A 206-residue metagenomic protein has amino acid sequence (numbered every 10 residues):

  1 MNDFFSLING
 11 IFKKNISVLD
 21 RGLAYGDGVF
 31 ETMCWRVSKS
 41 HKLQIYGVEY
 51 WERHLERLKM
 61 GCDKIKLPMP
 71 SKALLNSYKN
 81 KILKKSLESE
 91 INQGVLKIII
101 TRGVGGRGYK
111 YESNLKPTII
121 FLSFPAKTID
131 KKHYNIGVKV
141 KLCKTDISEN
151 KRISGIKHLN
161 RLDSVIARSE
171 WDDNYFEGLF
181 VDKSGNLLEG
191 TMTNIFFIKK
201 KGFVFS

Functional and structural regions predicted by a protein language model:
M1-A73, S77-K84, G106-S206: Helix-start/capping segments and mature chain N-termini
I82-I100, R107: Ordered, amphipathic secondary-structure segments that act as subunit-interaction surfaces in large macromolecular
